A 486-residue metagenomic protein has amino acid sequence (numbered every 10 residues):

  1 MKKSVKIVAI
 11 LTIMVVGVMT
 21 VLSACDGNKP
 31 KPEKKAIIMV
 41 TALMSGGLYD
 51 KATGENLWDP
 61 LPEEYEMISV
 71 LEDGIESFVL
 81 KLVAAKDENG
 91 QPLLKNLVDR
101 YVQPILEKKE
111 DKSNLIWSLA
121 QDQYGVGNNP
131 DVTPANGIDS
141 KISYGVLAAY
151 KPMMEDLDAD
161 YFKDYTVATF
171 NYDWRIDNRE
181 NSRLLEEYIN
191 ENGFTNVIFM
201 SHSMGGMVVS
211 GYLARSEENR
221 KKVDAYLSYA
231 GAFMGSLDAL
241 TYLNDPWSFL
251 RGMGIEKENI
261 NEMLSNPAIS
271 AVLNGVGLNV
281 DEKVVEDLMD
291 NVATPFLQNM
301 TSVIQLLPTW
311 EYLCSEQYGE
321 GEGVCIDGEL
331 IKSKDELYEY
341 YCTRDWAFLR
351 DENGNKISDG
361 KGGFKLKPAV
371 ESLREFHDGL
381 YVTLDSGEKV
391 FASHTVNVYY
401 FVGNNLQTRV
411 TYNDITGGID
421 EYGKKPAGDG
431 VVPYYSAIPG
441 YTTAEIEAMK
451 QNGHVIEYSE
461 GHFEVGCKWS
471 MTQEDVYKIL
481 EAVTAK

Functional and structural regions predicted by a protein language model:
M1-I10: Bacterial N-terminal signal peptides that target proteins for export
M14-T20: Hydrophobic core
L22-A24: C-terminal motif of bacterial Sec signal peptides marking the signal peptidase cleavage site
N28-M200, M204-N259, Y422, G430 (+2 more regions): N-terminal non-catalytic accessory region
E76, G90, L94, K112 (+7 more regions): Short amphipathic alpha-helical segments that mediate assembly, nucleic-acid/protein binding, or membrane association
Y101-A159, T309-S372, G379-V382, V390-A392: Long, low-complexity, polar/charged, intrinsically disordered or flexibly structured peripheral segments
S236-E336: Extended catalytic-interface subdomain
D327, I331-K486: C-terminal subdomain of alpha/beta-hydrolase-fold enzymes, centered on the catalytic histidine and its supporting
